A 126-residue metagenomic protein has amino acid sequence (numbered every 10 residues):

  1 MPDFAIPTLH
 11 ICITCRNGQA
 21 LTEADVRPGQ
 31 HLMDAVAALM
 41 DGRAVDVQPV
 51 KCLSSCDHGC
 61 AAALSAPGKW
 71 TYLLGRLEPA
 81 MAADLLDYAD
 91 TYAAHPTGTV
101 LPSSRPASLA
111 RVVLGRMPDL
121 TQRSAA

Functional and structural regions predicted by a protein language model:
M1, V26, R123-A126: Intrinsic-disorder signal
P2-H10, M33-S55: Immediate flanking context of iron-sulfur cluster ligation sites
T8-T22, Q48-P67: Local cysteine-cluster metal-coordination motifs and their immediate loop/turn environment, predominantly Fe-S cluster
T14-E23, R27-A38: N-terminal pre-ligand scaffold of iron-sulfur
Q19, Y72, D84: Short acidic, gly/pro-rich beta-turn/loop elements at beta-sheet edges and active-site/ligand-binding grooves
G29-V45, L77-E78, A83, D87: Ferredoxin-type iron-sulfur electron-transfer modules in oxidoreductases and energy-metabolism complexes
H58, A63-K69, A89-A126: Short flanking/linker segments adjacent to small metal-binding domains or redox-active Cys/His motifs
K69-Y72, R76-L77: Amphipathic, hydrophobic secondary-structure cores in small proteins
